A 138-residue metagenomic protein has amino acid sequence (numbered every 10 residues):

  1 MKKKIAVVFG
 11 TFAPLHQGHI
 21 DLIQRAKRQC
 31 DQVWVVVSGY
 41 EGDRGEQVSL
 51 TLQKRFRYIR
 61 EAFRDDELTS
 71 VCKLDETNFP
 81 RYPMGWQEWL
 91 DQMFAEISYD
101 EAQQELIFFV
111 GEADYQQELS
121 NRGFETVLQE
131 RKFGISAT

Functional and structural regions predicted by a protein language model:
M1-T138: Nucleotidyltransferase catalytic core that binds NTPs
